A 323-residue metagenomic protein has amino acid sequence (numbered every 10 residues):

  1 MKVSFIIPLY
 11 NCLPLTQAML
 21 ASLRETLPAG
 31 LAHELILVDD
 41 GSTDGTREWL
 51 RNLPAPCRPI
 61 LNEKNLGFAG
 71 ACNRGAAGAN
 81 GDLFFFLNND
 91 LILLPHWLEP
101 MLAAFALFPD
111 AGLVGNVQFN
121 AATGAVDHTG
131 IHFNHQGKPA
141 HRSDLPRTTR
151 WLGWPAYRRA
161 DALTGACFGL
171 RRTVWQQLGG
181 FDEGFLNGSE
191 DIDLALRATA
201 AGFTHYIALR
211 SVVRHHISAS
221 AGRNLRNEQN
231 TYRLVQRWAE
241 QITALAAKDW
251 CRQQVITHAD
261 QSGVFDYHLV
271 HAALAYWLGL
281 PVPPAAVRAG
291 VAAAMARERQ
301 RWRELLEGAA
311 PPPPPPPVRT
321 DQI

Functional and structural regions predicted by a protein language model:
A21-A32: Short, acidic, metal-binding catalytic loop of nucleotide-sugar glycosyltransferases
D39-E48, K64: A conserved acidic beta->alpha catalytic loop
N62-A79: Glycine-rich, basic loop-to-helix element that forms the pyrophosphate-binding segment of sugar-nucleotide handling
F84: Short aromatic/hydrophobic "clamp" motif used to bind/position activated sugar donors
I92-N134: Conserved donor NDP-sugar-binding/catalytic core segment of glycosyltransferases
P100, R159-G179, G184-V212: A short, conserved alpha-helix in the catalytic core of glycosyltransferases
F119-A122, A200-L306: Active-site-adjacent helix/loop segment of glycosyltransferases that harbors family-specific signature motifs
N134-A160: Short, flexible, basic/aromatic active-site loop/helix in glycosyltransferases
